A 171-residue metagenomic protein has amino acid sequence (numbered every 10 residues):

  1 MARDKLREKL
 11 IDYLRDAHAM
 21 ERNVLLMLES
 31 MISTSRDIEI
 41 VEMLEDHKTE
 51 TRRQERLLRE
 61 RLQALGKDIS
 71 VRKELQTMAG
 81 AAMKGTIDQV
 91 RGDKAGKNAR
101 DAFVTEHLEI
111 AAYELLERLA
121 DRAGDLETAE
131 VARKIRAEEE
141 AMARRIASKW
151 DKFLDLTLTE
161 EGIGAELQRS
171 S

Functional and structural regions predicted by a protein language model:
M1-S171: Amphipathic alpha-helical hairpins
